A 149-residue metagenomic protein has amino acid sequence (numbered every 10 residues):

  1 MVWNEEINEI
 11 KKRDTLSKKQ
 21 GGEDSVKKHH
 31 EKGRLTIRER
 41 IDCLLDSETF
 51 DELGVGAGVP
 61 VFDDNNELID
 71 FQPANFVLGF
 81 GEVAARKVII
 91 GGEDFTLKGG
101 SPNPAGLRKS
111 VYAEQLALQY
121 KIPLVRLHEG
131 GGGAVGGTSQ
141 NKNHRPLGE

Functional and structural regions predicted by a protein language model:
M1-E149: Terminal-region recognition feature
